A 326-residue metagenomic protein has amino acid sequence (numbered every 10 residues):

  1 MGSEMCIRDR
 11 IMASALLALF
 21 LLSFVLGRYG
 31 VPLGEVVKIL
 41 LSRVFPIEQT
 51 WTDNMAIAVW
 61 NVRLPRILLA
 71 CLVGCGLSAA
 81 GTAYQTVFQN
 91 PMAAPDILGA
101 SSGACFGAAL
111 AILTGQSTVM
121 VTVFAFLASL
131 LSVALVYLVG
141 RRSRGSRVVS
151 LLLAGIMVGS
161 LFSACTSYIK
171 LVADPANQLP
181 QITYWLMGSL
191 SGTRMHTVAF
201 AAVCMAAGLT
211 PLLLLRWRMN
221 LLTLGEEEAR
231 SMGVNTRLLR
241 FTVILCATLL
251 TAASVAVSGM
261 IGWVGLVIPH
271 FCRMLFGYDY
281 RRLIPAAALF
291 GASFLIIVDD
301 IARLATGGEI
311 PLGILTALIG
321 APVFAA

Functional and structural regions predicted by a protein language model:
S3-E4, R8-A326: Alpha-helical transmembrane segments in inner-membrane proteins
